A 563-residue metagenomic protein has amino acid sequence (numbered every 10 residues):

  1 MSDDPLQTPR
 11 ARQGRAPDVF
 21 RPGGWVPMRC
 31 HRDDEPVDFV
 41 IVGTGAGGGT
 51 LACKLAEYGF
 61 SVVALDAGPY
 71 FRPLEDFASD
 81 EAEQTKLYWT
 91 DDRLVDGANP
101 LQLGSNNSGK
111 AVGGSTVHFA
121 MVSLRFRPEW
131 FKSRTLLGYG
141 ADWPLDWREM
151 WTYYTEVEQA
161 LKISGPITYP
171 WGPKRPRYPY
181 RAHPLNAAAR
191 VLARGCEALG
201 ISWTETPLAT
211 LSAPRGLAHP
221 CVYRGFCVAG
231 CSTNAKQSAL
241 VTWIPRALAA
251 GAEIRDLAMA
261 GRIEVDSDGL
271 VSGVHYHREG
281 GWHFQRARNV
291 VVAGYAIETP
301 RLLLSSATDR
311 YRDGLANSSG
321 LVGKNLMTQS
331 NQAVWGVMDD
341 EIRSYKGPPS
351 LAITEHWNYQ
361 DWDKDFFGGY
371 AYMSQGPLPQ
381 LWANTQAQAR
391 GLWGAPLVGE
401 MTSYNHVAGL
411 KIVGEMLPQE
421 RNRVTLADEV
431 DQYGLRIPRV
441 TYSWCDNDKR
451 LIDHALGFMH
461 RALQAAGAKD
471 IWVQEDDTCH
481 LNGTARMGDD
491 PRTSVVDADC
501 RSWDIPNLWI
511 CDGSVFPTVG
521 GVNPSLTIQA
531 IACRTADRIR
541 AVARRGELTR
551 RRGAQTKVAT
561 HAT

Functional and structural regions predicted by a protein language model:
D3-P17, T135-A260, H480: Conserved redox-cofactor binding core of oxidoreductases
T8-T155, Y276, E298, L315-M338 (+3 more regions): N-terminal glycine-rich phosphate/pyrophosphate-binding loop and immediately adjacent elements
P36, E205-S212, G216, P220-A229 (+6 more regions): A glycine-rich dinucleotide-binding beta-alpha-beta segment and adjacent secondary-structure elements that constitute
E57, S61, G68-A78, T233 (+7 more regions): Glycine-rich loop(s) and the adjacent beta-strand/alpha-helix scaffold that form part
P73-L74, G165-P176, I471-D477, R545-A554: Short, glycine/acidic-rich hinge or "gate" loops at secondary-structure transitions that mediate conformational
A120-L124, A189, W203, T210 (+5 more regions): Flavin (FAD/FMN)-binding glycine-rich loop and adjacent Rossmann-like elements that form
E253, N289-A408, I412-G414, A543-T563: Mid-to-C-terminal "cap/lid" subdomains and adjacent gly/pro-rich loops that border and regulate access to redox
T518-D537: A conserved FAD-binding loop/helix module that cradles the flavin
